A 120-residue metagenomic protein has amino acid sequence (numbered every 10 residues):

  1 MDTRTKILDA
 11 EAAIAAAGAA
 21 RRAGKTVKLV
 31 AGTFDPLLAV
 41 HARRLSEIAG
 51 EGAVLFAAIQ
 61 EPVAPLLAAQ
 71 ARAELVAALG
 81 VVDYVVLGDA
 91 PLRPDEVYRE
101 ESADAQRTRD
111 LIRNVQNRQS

Functional and structural regions predicted by a protein language model:
M1-S120: Nucleotidyltransferase catalytic core that binds NTPs
